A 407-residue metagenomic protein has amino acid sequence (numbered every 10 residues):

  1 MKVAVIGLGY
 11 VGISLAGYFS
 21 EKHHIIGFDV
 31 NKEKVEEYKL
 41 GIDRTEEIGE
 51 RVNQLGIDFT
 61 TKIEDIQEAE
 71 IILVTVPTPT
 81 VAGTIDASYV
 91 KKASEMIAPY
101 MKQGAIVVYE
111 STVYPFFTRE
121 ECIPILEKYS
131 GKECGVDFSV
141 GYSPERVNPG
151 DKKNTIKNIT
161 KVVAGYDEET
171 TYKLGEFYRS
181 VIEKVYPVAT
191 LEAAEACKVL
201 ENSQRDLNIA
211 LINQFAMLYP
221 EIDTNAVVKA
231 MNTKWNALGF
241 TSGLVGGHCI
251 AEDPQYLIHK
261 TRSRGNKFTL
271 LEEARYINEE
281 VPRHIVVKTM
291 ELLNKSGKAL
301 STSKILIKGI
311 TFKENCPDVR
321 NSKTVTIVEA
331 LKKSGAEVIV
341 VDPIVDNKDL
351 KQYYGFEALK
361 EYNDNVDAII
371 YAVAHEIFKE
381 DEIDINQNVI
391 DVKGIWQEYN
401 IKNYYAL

Functional and structural regions predicted by a protein language model:
M1-L407: Structural/interface elements that position substrates and couple domains in central-metabolism enzymes
